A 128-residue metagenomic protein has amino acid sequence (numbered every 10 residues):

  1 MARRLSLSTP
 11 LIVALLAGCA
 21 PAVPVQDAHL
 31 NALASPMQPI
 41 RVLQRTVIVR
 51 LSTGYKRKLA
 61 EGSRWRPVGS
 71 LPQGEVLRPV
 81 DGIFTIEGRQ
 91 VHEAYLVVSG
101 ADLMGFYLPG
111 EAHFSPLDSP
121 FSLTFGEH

Functional and structural regions predicted by a protein language model:
M1-T9: Bacterial N-terminal signal peptides that target proteins for export
L7, I83, P120-L123: A generic structural micro-environment signature that highlights single residues at secondary-structure boundaries
L15-G18: C-terminal motif of bacterial Sec signal peptides marking the signal peptidase cleavage site
A20-A22: Bacterial signal peptide processing site
V25-A32: Short, low-complexity, disordered segments immediately C-terminal to signal peptides in bacterial exported proteins
P36-S99: Mature extracytoplasmic domains of secretory-pathway proteins
G100-H128: C-terminal partner/receptor-binding element of secreted or periplasmic proteins
